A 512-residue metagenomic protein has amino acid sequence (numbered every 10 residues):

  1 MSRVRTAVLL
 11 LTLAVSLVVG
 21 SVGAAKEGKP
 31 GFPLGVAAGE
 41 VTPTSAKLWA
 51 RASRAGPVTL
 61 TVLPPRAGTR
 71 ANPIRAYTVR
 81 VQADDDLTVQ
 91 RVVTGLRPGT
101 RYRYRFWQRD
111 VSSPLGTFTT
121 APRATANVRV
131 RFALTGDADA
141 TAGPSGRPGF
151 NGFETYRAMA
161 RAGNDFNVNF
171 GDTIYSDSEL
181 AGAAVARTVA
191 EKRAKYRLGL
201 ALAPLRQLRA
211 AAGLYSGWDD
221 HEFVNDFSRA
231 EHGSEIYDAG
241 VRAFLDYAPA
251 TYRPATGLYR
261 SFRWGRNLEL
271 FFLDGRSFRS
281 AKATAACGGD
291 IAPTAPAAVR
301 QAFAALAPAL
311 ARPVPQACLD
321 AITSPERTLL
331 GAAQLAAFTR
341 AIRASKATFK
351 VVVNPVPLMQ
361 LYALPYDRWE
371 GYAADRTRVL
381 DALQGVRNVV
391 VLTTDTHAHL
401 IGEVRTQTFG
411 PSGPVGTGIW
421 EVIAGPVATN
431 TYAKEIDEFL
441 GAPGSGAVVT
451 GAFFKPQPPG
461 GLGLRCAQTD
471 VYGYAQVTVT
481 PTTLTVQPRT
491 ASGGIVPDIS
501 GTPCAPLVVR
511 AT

Functional and structural regions predicted by a protein language model:
M1-V8: Bacterial N-terminal signal peptides that target proteins for export
V8-V18: Bacterial N-terminal signal peptides
S21-A24: Sec/Tat signal peptide C-region and signal peptidase I cleavage site
K26-T512: Metal-dependent phosphoester/phosphodiester hydrolase catalytic core
